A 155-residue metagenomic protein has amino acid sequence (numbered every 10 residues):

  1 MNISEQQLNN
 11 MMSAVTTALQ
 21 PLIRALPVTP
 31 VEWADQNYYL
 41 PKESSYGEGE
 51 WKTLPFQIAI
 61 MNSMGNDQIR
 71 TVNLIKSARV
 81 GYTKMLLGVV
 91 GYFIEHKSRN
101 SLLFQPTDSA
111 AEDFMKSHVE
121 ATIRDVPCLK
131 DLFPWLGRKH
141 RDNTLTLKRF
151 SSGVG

Functional and structural regions predicted by a protein language model:
N2-G155: Phosphate/NTP-binding elements of NTP-utilizing enzymes
